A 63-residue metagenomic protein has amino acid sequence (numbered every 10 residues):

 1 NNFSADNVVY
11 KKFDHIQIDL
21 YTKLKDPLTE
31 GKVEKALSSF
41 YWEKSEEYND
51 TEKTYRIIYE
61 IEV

Functional and structural regions predicted by a protein language model:
N1-V63: Charged, amphipathic alpha-helical segments and their flanking helix caps
